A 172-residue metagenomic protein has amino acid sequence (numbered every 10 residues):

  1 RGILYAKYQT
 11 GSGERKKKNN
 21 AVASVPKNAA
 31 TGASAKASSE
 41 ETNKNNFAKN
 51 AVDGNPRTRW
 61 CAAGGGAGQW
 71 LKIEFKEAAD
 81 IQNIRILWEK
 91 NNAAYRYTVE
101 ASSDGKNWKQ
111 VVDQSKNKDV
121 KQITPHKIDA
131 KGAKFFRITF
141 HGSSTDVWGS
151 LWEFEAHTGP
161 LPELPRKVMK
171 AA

Functional and structural regions predicted by a protein language model:
G2-N19, S39-V112, K116-A172: Aromatic, loop-rich ligand-recognition surfaces of beta-strand-rich domains
V22: Aromatic-Pro/Gly-enriched surface loop or interdomain linker that acts as a lid/target-recognition segment
P26-G32: Boundary/junction segments of secreted and surface-exposed precursor proteins
A35: Extra-cytoplasmic beta-strand recognition segments
